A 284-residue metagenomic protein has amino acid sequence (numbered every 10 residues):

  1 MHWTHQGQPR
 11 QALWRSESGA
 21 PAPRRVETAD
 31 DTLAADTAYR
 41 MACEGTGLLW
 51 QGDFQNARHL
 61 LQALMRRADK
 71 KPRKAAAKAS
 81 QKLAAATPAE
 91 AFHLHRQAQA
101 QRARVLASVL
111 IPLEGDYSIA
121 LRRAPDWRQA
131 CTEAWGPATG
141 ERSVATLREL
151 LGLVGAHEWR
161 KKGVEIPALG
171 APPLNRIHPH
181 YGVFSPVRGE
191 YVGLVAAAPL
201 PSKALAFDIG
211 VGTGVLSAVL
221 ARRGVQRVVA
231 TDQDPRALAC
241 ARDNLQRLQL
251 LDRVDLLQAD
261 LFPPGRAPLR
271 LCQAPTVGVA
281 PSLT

Functional and structural regions predicted by a protein language model:
H2-G19, P23-A34, R40-P167: N-terminal auxiliary segments of SAM/dcSAM-dependent transferases
Y39, E44, G52, A100-A103 (+9 more regions): Residue-level signal for functionally critical sites in structured catalytic/ligand-binding pockets
W127-V219: SAM-dependent Rossmann-like transferase core, predominantly class I methyltransferases with a strong bias toward
R188-G278: Conserved SAM/SAH cofactor-binding pocket of Class I
P281-T284: A short, conserved alpha-helix within the catalytic core of class I
